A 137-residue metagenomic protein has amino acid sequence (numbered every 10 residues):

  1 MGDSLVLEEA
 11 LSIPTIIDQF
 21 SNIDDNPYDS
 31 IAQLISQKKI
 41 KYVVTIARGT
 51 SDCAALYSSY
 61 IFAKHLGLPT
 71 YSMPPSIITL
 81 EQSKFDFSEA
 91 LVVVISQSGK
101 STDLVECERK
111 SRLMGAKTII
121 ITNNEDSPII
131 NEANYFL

Functional and structural regions predicted by a protein language model:
M1-K38: Cofactor-/ligand-binding subdomain signature composed of acidic, glycine-rich, tryptophan-containing flexible loops
Q37-L137: Glycine-rich phosphate-binding loops that contact phosphosugars or nucleotide phosphates
